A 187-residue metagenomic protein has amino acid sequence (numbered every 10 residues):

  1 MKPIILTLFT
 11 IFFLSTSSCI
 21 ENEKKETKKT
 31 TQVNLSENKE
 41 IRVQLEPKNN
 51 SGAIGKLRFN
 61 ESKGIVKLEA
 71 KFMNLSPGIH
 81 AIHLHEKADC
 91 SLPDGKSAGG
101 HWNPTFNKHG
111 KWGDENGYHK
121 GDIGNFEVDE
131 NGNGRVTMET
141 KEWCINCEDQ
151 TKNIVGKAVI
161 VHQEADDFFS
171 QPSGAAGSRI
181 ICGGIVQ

Functional and structural regions predicted by a protein language model:
M1-I5, E21: Positively charged n-region of N-terminal signal peptides that target proteins for export
I4-F13: Sec-dependent N-terminal signal peptides
S15-S18: C-terminal motif of bacterial Sec signal peptides marking the signal peptidase cleavage site
I20-I79, L84-Q187: N-terminal leader/targeting pre-sequences
